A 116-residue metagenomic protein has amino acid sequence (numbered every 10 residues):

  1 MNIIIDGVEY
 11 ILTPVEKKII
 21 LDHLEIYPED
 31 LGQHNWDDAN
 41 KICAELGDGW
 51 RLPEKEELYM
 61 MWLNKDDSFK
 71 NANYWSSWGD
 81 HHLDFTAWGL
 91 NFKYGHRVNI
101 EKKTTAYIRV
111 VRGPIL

Functional and structural regions predicted by a protein language model:
M1-W50, W75, T86-G89, K93 (+2 more regions): Extracellular adhesion/carbohydrate-recognition regions
K55-L116: C-terminal, surface-exposed recognition/capping segments
